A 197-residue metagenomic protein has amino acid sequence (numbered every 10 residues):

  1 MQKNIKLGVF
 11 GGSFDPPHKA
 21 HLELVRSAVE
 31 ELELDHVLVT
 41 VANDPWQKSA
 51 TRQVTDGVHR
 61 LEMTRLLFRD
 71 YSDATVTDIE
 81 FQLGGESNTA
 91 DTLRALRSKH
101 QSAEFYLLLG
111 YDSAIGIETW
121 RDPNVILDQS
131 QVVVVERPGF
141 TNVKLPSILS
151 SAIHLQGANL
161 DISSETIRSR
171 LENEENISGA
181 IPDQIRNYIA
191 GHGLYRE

Functional and structural regions predicted by a protein language model:
M1-E197: Nucleotidyltransferase catalytic core that binds NTPs
